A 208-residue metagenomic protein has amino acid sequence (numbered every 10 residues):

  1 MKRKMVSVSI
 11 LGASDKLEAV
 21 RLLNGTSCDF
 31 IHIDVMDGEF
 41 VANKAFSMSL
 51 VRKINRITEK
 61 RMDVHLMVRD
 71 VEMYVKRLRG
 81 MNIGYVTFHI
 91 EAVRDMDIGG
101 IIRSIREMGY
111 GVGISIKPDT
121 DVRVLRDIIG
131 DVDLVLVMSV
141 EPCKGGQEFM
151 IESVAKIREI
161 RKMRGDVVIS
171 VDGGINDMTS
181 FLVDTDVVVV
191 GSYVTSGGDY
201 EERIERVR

Functional and structural regions predicted by a protein language model:
K4-S9, I31-I33, M62-L66, G84-F88 (+4 more regions): Hydrophobic faces of well-ordered beta-strands that scaffold small-molecule active sites in alpha/beta enzyme cores
S9-A13, M36-G38, M67-V71, E91-V93 (+4 more regions): Active-site beta-loop-alpha junctions enriched in small/polar residues
K16-L23, D70-G80, T120-V132, G173-V188: Catalytic cores of alpha/beta
L17-L23, M48-R52, V75, I98-I102 (+3 more regions): Generic structural signal for well-ordered alpha-helices, preferentially at hydrophobic/aromatic core positions
H32-S104: N-terminal active-site wall of soluble small-molecule enzyme domains
D37-A45, S49, P118, R126-R158 (+2 more regions): Glycine/Thr-rich beta-alpha phosphate-binding loop at enzyme active sites
K44-H65, S104-S115, E152-G173, V207: Alpha-helix-loop-beta-strand connector modules within alpha/beta enzyme cores
V86-R94, L136-G146, T185-I204: Glycine-rich phosphate-binding active-site loops on the catalytic face of alpha/beta enzymes
